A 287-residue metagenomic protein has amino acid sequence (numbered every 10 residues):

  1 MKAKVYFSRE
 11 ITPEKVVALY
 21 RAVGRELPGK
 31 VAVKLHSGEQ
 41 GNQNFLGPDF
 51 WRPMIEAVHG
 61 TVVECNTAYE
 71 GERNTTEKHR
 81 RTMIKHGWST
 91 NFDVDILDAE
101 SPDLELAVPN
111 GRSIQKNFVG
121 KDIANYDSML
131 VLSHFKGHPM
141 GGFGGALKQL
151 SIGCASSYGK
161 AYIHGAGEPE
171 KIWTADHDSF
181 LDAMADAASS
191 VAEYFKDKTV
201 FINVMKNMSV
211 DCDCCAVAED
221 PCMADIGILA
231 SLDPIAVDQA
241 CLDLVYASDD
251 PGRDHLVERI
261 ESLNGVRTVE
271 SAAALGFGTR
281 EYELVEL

Functional and structural regions predicted by a protein language model:
M1-P53, A57, T61-L287: Extended, low-polarity segments enriched in aliphatic/aromatic residues
